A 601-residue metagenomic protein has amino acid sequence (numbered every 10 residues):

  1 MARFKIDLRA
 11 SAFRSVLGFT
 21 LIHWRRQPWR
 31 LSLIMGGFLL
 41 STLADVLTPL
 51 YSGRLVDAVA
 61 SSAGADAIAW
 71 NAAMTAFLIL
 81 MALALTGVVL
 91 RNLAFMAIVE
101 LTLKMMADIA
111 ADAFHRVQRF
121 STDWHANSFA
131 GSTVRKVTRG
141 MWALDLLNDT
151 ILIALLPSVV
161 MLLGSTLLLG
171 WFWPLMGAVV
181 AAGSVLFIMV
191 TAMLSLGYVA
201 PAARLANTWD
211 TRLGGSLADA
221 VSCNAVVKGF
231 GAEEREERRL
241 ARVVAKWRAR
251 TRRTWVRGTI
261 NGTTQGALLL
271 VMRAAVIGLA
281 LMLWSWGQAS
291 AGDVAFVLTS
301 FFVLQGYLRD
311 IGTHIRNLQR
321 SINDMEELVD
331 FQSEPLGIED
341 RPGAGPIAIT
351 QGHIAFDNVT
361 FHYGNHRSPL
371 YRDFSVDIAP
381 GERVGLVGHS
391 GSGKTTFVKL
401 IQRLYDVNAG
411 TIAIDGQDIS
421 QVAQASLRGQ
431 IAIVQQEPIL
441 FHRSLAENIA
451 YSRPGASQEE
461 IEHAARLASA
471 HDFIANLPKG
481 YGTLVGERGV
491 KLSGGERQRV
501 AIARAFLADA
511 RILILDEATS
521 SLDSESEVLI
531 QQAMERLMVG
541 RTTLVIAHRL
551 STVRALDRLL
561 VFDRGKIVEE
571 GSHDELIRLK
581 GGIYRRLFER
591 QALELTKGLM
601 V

Functional and structural regions predicted by a protein language model:
M1-D45, A60-L80, L90, A94-I98 (+10 more regions): Membrane-integrated ABC transporters
V16, W24, A94-T102, A113 (+2 more regions): Juxtamembrane loop-to-helix connectors within ABC transporter transmembrane domains
R26, R30-L43, T150-L205, I277-D293 (+1 more regions): Transmembrane helices of ABC transporter permease
W29-R54, A76, L80, F95-I98 (+5 more regions): Alpha-helical segments in transporter systems
A76-G87, R91, S184-F187, T191 (+3 more regions): Hydrophobic alpha-helical segments in the permease module
A113, V117, V227, L328 (+1 more regions): Helix-loop junctions and hydrophobic alpha-helical segments within the transmembrane domains of large membrane
W209, L213, A232, V256 (+1 more regions): Cytosolic ends of transmembrane helices, especially the final helix of ABC transmembrane type-1 domains
I347-V601: ABC-type nucleotide-binding domain
